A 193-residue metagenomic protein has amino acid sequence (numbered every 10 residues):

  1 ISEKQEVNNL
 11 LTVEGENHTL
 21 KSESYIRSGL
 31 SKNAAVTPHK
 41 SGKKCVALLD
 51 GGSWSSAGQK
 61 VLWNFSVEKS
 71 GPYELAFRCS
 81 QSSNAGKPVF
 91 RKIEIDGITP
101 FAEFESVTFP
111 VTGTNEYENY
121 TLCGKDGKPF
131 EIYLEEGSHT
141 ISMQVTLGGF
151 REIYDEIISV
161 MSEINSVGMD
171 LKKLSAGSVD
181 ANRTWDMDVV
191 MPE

Functional and structural regions predicted by a protein language model:
I1-E193: Extracytoplasmic
